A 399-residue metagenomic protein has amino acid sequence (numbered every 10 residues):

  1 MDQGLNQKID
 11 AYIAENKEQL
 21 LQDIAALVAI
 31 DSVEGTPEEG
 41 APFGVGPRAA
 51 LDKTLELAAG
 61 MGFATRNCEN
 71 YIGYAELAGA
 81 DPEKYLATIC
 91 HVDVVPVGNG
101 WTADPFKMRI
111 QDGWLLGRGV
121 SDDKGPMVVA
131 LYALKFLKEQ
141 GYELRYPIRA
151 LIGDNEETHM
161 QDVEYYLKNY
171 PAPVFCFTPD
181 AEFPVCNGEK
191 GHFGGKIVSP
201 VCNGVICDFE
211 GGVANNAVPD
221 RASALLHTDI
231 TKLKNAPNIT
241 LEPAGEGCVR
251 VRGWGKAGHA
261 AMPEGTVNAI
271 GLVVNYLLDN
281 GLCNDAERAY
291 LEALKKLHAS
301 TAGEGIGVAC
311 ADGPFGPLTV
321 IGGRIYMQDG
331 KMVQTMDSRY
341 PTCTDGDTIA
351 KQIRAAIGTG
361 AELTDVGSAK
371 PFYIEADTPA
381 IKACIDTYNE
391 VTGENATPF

Functional and structural regions predicted by a protein language model:
D2-A87, V94-V97, K331-T335: N-terminal helical capping/dimerization or prosegment-like subdomains of hydrolases acting on amide or phosphate bonds
Y12-Q19, D23-I30, K53, L57-M61 (+5 more regions): Generic non-transmembrane alpha-helical segments
T54, A261-I321, Y326-K331, R339-A355 (+1 more regions): An extended, acidic, His-containing surface patch that forms the Zn2+-binding/catalytic region of metallohydrolases
T54, M127-L137, Y166, L226 (+1 more regions): Buried hydrophobic packing segments
A64-C68, L241-A244, G322, P398-F399: Short beta-strand
G73-A75, C248-W254, V333-M336, K370-F372: A generic structural motif
E83-I152, T158, N169-V174: Active-site metal-coordination/substrate-binding segment of hydrolases, especially metallo-dependent peptidases
L144-T266: Histidine/acidic-residue-rich, glycine-tolerant segments that coordinate divalent metal ions
